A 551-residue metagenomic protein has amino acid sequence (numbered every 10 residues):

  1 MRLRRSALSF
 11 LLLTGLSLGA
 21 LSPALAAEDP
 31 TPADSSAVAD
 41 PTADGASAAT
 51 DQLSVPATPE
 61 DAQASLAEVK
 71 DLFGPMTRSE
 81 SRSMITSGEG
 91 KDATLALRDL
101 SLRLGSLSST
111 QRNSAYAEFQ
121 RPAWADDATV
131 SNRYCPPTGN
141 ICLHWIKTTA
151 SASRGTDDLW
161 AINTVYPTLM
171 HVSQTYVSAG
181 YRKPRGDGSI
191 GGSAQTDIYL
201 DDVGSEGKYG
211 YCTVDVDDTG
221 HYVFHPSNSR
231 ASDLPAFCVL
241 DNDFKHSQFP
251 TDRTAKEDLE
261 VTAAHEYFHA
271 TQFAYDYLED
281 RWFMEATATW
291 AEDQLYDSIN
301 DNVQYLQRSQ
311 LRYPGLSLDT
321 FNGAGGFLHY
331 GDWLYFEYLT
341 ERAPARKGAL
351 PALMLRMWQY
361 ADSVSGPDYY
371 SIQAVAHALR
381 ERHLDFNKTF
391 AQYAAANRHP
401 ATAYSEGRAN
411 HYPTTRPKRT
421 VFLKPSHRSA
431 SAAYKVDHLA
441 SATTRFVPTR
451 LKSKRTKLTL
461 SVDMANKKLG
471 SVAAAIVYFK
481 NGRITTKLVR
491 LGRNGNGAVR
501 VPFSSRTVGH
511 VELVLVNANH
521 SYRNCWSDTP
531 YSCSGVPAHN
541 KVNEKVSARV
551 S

Functional and structural regions predicted by a protein language model:
M1-E28: Secretory targeting and sorting signals
L3, A27-A179, D202, N496-A518 (+1 more regions): Zymogen propeptides/activation segments of proteases
L3, A270, L339-R342: Generic, well-ordered alpha-helical scaffold segments in large soluble proteins
P137-D280, T287, S298-I299: Juxtacatalytic substrate-recognition/specificity segment
Y166-L169, S173-V177, T289, F336-T340 (+1 more regions): Non-transmembrane alpha-helical segments in soluble domains of secreted/periplasmic/extracellular proteins
G180-D187, D297-V303, A343-L353: Structural helix-adjacent loops and short alpha-helical linkers that scaffold large soluble proteins
H225-D233, E257-V261, D276-P344, W358-Q392: Acidic/His/Gly-enriched intrinsically disordered linker/tail segments that often contain short helix/coil "MoRF-like"
S363-S551: Beta/coil-rich, acidic/histidine-enriched accessory regions frequently appended to metallopeptidases
